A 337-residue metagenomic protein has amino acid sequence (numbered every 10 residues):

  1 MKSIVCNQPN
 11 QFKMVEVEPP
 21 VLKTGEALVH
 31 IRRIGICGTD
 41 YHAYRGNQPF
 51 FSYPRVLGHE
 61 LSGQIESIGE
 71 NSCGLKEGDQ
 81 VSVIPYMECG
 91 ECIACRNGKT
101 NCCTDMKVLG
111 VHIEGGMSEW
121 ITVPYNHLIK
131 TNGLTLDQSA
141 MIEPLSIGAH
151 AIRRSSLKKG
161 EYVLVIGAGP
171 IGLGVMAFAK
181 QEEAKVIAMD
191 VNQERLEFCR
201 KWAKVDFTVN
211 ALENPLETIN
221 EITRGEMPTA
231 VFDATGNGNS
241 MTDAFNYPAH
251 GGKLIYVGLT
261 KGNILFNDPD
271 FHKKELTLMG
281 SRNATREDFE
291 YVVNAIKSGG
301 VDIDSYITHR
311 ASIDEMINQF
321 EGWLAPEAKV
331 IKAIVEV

Functional and structural regions predicted by a protein language model:
S3, Y162-V163, L254: Conserved hydrophobic helix-helix packing surfaces used for dimerization/oligomerization
N7, E18-P19, S52-G58, L109-I113: Short Gly/Pro-enriched turn/cap motifs at secondary-structure boundaries
P20-I34, N47-I93, N132-L134: Glycine-rich beta-strand-centered segment in the early N-terminal region that forms part of a ligand/cofactor-binding
N47, N192, T260, A284: Residues in the short beta-alpha loop(s) of Rossmann-like NAD(P)-binding domains
C89-I166: NAD(P)H dinucleotide-binding glycine-rich loop of Rossmann-like/cofactor-binding domains, especially the beta1-alpha1
L134-E213: Mid-domain Rossmann-like dinucleotide-binding core that forms the NAD(H)/NADP(H) cofactor-binding site
S155, E197, W202-T277: Glycine-rich cofactor phosphate-binding loops and adjacent beta1-alpha1 units of small-molecule cofactor enzyme domains
T242-D243, R286-V337: C-terminal hydrophobic helical "lid"/dimerization subdomain of Rossmann-like NAD(P)H-dependent oxidoreductases
